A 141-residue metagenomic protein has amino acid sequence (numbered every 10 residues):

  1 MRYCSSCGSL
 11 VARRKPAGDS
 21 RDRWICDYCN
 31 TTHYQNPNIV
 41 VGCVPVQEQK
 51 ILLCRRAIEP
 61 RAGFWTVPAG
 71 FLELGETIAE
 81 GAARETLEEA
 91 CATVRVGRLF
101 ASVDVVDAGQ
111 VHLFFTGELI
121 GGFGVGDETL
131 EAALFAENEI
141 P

Functional and structural regions predicted by a protein language model:
M1-G42: Acidic, metal-coordinating catalytic segment for phosphate/diphosphate chemistry, firing primarily on the Nudix
Y3, R23, V44, L53 (+2 more regions): Conserved hydrophobic/aromatic beta-strand scaffold that supports enzyme active sites
S9, T31, Q49-K50, A92 (+1 more regions): Well-ordered beta-strand scaffold positions
K15-G18, C43-V44, D104, F123-V125: Short secondary-structure boundary/capping segments
R21, N36-V40, V46-E48, P60-A62 (+2 more regions): Short connector loops at helix/strand junctions that flank enzyme active sites, especially segments positioning acidic
Y28, R56, A69, G117 (+1 more regions): Active-site donor-binding loop signature of nucleotide-sugar glycosyltransferases
V46-E88: Conserved Nudix-box catalytic region and its N-terminal flanking loop in Nudix hydrolases and closely related
L72-P141: Unchanged
